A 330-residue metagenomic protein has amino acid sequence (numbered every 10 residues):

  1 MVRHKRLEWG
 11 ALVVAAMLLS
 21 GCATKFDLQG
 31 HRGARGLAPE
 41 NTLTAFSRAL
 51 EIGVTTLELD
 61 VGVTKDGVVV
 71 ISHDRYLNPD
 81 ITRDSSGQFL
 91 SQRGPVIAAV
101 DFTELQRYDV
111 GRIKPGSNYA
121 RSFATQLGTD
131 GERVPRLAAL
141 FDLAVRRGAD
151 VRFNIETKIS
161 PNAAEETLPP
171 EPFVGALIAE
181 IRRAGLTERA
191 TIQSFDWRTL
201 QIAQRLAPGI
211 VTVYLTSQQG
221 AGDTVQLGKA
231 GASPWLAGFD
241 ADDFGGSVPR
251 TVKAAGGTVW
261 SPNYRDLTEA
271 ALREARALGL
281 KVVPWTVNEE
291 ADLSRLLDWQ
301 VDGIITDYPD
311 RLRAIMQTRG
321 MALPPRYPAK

Functional and structural regions predicted by a protein language model:
V2-A11: Bacterial N-terminal signal peptides that target proteins for export
G10-S20: Bacterial N-terminal signal peptides
L19-K330: Phosphate-group recognition and catalysis centered on beta-loop-alpha active-site segments
